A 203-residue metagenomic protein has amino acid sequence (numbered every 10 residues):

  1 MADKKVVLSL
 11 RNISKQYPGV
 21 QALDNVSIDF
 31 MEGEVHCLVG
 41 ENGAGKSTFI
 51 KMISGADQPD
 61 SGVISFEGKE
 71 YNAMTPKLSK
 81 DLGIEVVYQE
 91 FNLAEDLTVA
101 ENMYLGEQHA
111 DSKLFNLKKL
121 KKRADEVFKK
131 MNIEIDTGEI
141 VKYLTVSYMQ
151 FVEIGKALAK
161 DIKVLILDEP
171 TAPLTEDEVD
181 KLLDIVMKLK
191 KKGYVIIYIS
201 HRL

Functional and structural regions predicted by a protein language model:
A2-L203: Glycine-rich phosphate-binding loops of nucleotide-dependent enzymes
